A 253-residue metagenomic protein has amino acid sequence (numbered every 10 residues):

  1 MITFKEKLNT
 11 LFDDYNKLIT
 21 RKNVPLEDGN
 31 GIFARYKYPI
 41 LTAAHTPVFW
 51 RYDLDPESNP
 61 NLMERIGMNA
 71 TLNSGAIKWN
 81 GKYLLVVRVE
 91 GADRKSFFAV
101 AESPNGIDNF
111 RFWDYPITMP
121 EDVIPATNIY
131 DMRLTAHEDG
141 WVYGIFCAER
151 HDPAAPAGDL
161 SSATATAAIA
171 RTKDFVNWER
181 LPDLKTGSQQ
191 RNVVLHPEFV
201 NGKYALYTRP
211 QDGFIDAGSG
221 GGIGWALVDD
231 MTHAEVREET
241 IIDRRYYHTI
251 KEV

Functional and structural regions predicted by a protein language model:
M1-N73, I77-T127, T135-V194, E198-V253: Beta-rich carbohydrate-recognition and catalytic domains
